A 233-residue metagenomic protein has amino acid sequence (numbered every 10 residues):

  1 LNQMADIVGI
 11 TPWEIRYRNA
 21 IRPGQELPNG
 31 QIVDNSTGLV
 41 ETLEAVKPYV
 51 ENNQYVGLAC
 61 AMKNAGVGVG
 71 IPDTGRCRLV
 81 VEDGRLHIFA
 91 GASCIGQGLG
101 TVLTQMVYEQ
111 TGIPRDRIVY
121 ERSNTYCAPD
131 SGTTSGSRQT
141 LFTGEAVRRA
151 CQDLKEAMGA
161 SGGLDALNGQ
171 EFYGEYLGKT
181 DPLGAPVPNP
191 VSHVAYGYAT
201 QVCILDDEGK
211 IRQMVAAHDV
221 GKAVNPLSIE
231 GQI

Functional and structural regions predicted by a protein language model:
Q3-V8, P12-T111, S123-I233: Cofactor-centric catalytic regions
I113-R115: N-terminal structural subdomain of ketosynthase/condensing enzymes
